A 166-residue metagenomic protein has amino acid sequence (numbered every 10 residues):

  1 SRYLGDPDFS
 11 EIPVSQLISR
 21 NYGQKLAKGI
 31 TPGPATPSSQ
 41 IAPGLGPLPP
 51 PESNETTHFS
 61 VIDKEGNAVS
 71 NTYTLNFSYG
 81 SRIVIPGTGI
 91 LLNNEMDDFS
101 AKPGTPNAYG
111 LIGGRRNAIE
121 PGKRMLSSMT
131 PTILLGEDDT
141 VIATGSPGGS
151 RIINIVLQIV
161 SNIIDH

Functional and structural regions predicted by a protein language model:
S1-L75, V84-T88, E95, K102-P106 (+1 more regions): Internal maturation/activation junctions in enzymes
T56-H166: N-terminal nucleophile
